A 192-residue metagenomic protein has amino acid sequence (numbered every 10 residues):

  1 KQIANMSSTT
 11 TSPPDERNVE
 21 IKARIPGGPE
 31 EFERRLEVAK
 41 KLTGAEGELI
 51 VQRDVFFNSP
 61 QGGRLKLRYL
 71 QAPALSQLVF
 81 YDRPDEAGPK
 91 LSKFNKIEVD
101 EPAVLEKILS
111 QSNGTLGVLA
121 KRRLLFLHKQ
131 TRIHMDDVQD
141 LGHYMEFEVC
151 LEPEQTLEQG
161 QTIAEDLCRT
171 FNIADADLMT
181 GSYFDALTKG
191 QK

Functional and structural regions predicted by a protein language model:
K1-N5: Short, Lys/Arg-enriched N-terminal segments with co-localized hydrophobic residues within the first ~10-30 amino acids
S7-Q130, F171-K192: N-terminal strand-loop-strand beta-hairpin
E20-A23, G44, V138, E148 (+1 more regions): Small-side-chain structural scaffolding
I25-P29, V149-Q155: A generic structural motif
A87-F94, M145-E146, T156-E158: A short, polar/proline- and glycine-enriched secondary-structure boundary/capping micro-motif
A120-P153: Conserved, surface-exposed functional patches that form binding/active-site neighborhoods
P153-S182: Mixed-charge, glycine-accented linear interaction segment located at domain edges/termini
